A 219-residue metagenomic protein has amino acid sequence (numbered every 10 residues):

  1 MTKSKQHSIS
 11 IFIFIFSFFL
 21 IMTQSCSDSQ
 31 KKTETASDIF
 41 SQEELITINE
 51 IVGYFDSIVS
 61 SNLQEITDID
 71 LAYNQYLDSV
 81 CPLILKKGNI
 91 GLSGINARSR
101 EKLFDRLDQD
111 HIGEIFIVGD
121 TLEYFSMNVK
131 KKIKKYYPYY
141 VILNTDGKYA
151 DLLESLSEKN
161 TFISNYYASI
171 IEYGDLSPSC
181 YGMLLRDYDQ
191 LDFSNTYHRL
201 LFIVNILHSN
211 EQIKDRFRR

Functional and structural regions predicted by a protein language model:
T2-I13: Bacterial N-terminal signal peptides that target proteins for export
I13-L20: Hydrophobic helical h-region of N-terminal Sec-dependent signal peptides in bacterial secretory/periplasmic proteins
M22-S25: C-terminal motif of bacterial Sec signal peptides marking the signal peptidase cleavage site
D28-G119: N-terminal Sec/ER secretory leader and immediately downstream segment of secreted/extracellular precursors
L45, G53, S57-S60, D78 (+8 more regions): Extended, non-membrane alpha-helical segments enriched in charged/polar residues
Q109, N160, D192-T196: Polar helix-capping/helix-linker motif
I112-E172: Extended amphipathic alpha-helical interaction segments
L176-R219: A cross-kingdom marker for long, charged
